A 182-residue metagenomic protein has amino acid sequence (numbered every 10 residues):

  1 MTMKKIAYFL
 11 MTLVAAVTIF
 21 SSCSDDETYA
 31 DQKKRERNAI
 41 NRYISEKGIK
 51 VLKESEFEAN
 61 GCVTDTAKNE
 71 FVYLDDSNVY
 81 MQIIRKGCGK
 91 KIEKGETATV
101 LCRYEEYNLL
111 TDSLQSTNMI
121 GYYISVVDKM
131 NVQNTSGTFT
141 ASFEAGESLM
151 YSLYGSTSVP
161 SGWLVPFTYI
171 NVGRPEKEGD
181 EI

Functional and structural regions predicted by a protein language model:
M1-M11: Bacterial N-terminal signal peptides that target proteins for export
V17-S22: C-terminal motif of bacterial Sec signal peptides marking the signal peptidase cleavage site
S24-G87: Acidic/polar, low-complexity intrinsically disordered N-terminal segments immediately downstream of a Sec signal
V72-D75, E93-T99, P175-E178: Extracellular/periplasmic catalytic domains that process cell-envelope and extracellular macromolecules
R85-K86, L109-I182: A beta-strand/beta-hairpin structural motif
K91-E96, N131-Q133: Short consensus segments that form the blades of beta-propeller domains, in both extracellular/periplasmic
E96-L110: A short beta-strand signature
